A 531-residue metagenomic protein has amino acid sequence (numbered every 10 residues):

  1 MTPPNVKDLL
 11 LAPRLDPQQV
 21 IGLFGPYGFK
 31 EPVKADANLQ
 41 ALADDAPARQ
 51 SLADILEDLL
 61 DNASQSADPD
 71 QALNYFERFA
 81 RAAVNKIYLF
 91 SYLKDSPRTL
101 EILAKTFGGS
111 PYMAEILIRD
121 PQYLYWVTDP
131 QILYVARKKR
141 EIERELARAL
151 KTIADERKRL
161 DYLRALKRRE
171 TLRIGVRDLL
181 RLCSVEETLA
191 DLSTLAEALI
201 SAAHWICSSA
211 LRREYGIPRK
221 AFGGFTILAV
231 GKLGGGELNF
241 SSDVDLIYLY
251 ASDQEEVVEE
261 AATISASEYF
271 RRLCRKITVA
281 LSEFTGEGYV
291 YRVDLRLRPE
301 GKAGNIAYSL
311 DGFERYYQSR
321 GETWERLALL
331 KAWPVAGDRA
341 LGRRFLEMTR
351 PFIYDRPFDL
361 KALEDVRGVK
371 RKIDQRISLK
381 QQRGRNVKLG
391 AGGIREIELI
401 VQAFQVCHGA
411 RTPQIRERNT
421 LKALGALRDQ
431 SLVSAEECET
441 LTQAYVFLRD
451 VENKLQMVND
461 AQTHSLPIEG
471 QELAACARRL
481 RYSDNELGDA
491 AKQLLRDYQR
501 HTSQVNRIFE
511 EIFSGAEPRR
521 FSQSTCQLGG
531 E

Functional and structural regions predicted by a protein language model:
M1-E531: A nucleotide- and high-energy phosphate-metabolite-utilizing enzyme signature
